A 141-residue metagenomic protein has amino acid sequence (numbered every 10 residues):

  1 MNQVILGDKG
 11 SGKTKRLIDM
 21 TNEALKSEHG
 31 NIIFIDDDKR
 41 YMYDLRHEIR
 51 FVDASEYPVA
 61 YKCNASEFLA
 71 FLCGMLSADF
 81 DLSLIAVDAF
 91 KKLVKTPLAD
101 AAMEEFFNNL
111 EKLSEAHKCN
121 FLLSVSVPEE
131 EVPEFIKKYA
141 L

Functional and structural regions predicted by a protein language model:
M1-L76, V132-E134: Conserved P-loop
F71, L76, D81-L141: Replace "adjacent to P-loop NTPase cores in ATP/GTP-dependent enzymes" with "adjacent to NTP-binding cores
